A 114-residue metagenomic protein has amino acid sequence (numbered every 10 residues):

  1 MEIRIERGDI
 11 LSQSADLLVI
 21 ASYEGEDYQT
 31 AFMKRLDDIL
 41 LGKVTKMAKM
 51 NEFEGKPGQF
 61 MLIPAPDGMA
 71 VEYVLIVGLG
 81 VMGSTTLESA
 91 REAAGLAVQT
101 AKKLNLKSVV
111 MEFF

Functional and structural regions predicted by a protein language model:
M1-F114: Glycine-/small-residue-enriched capping loops at alpha/beta junctions
